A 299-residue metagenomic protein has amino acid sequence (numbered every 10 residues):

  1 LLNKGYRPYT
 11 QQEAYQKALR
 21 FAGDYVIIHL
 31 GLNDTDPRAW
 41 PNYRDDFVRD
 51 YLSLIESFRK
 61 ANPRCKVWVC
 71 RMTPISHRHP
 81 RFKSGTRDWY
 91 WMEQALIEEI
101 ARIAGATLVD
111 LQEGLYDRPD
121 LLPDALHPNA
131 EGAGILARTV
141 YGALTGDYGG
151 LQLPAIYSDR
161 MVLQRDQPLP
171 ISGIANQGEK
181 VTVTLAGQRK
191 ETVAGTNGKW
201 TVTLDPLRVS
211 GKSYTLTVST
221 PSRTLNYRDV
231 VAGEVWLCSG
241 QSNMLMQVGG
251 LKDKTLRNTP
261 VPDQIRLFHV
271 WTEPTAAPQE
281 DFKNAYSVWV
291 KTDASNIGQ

Functional and structural regions predicted by a protein language model:
L1-R49, W91, E234-L237, S242-L251 (+1 more regions): Conserved SGNH/GDSL esterase-like catalytic core that processes O-acyl groups on lipids and polysaccharides
D24-L30, K66-R71, T107-D110, H127 (+3 more regions): Structural recognition of the beta-strand scaffold that forms the well-ordered cores of secreted hydrolase catalytic
P74-L111: Substrate-gating cap/lid alpha-helix
P123-G150: Histidine-centered active-site loop/cap adjacent to the catalytic His in serine esterases/O-acetyl transfer systems
Q152-V162: Short, solvent-exposed loop/edge segments of extracellular or virion-exposed proteins
D159, Q167-I171: Structural beta-strand segments of beta-rich domains
S172-L251: Extended acidic/polar, glycine-enriched regions that form or flank non-catalytic beta-rich accessory modules
E234-Q299: Extended, solvent-exposed functional surface patches
